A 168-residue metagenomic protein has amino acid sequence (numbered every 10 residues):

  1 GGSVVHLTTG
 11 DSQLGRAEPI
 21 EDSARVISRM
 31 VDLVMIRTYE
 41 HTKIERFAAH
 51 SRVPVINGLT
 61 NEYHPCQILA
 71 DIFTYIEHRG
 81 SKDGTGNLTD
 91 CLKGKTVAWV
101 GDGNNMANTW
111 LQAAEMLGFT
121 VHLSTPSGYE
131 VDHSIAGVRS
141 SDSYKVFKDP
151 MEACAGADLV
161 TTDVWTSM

Functional and structural regions predicted by a protein language model:
G1, H78-T162: Glycine-rich phosphate/diphosphate-binding loop of Rossmann-like nucleotide-binding domains
G1-I76: Phosphate/diphosphate ligand-binding glycine-rich loop within oxidoreductases
G15-A17, S23, D71-I72, T109 (+3 more regions): Surface-exposed loop/turn and secondary-structure junction residues enriched for glycine/proline
E40-H41, V164-M168: Short glycine-rich anion-binding loops that position phosphate/pyrophosphate groups of nucleotides and phosphorylated
P54, W99, W165-T166: Tryptophan-centric aromatic hotspots in well-structured domains and transmembrane helices
